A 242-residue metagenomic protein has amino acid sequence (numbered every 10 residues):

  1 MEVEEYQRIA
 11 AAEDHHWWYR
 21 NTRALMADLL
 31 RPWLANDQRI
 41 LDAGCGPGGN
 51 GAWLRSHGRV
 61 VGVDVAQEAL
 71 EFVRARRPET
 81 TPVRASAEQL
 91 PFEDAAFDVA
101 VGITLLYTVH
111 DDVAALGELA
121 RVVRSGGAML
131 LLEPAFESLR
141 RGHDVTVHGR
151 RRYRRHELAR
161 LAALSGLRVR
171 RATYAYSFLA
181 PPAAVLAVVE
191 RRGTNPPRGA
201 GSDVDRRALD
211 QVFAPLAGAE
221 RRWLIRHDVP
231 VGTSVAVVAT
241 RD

Functional and structural regions predicted by a protein language model:
M1-E93, V99-I103, G232-V235: Conserved N-terminal segment of class I S-adenosyl-L-methionine
A52, E68, A95, V109-A114 (+1 more regions): Short N-terminal helix/helix-N-cap motif within the alpha/beta-hydrolase-1
I103-L106, L132: Residues lining the SAM
V113-A128: A short glycine-rich, Lys/Arg-flanked "PGG" loop and its adjoining helix->strand segment in the class I
M129-R151, E157-R160: Short, glycine-/aromatic-enriched active-site segment of Class I SAM-dependent methyltransferases
L167-S177: Conserved S-adenosyl-L-methionine
L179-D242: A C-terminal cap/extension of S-adenosyl-L-methionine-dependent methyltransferases that defines the acceptor-substrate
